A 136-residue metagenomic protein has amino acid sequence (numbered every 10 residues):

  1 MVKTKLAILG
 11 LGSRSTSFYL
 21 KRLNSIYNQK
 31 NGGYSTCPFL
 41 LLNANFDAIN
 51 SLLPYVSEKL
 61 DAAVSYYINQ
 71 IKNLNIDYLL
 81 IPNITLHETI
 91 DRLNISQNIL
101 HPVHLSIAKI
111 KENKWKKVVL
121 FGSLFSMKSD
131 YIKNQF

Functional and structural regions predicted by a protein language model:
M1-F136: Non-catalytic structural scaffold of enzyme domains
